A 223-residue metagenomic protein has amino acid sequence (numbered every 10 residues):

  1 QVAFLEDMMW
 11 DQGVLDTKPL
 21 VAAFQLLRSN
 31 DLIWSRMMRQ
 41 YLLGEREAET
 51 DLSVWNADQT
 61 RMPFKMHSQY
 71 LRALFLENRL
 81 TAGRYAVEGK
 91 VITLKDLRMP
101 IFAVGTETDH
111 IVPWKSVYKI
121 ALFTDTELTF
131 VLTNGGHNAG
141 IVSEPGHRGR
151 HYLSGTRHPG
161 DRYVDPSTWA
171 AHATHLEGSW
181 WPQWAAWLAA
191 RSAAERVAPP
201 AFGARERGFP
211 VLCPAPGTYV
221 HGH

Functional and structural regions predicted by a protein language model:
Q1-F4, V117-A121, P145-G149: Short secondary-structure boundary/capping segments
Q1-Y70, R79, A189-H223: Alpha/beta-hydrolase-fold enzymes
R46-S53, L97-M99, P159-D165: Short acidic (Asp/Glu) and glycine-rich catalytic loops that position anionic groups and cofactors
V87-L97: The feature captures the conserved acid-bearing segment of alpha/beta-hydrolase catalytic domains
D96-I101, F123-E127: Short, proline-enriched alpha-helix->beta-strand connector loops that line the catalytic pocket of alpha/beta-hydrolase
A103-G105, D109: Short beta-strand/loop motif that positions the catalytic acidic residue of the alpha/beta-hydrolase fold
P113-F123, N134: Short alpha-helix in the alpha/beta-hydrolase fold that links the catalytic acid
T129-H223: Catalytic active-site module of serine/aspartate enzymes centered on a nucleophile-bearing elbow/loop
